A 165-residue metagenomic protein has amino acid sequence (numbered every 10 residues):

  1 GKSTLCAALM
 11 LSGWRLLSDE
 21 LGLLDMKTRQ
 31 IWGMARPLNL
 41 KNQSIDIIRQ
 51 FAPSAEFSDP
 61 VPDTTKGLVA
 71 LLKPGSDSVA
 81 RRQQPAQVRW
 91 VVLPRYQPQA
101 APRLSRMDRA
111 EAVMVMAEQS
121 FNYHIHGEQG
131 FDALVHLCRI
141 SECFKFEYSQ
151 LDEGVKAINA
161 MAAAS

Functional and structural regions predicted by a protein language model:
K2: Conserved lysine of the Walker
L5-C6: Post-Walker A alpha-helix
L11-S165: Glycine-rich, often acidic-flanked micro-motifs that create phosphate/phosphodiester-binding or positioning elements
